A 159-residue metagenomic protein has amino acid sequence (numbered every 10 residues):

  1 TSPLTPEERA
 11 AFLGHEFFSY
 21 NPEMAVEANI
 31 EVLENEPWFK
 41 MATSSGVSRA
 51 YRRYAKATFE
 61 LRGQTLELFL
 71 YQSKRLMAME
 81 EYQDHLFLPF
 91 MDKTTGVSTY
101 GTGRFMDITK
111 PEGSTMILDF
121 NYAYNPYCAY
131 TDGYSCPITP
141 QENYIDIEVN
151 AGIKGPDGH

Functional and structural regions predicted by a protein language model:
T1-N35: N-terminal domain-onset segments
A10, P22-M24, P37-A42, P111 (+1 more regions): Terminal leader/tail segments of proteins
F12, N21, R52-Y54, G101-G103 (+1 more regions): Short beta-strand-initiation
P22, R62-L66, S114: Short acidic/polar mixed-charge low-complexity motifs
I30, L70-Q72, D92-T94, F120-Y124 (+1 more regions): A mature extracytoplasmic/lumenal domain signature
E34-G101: Mid-length scaffold segments of soluble, non-membrane domains
F87-Y124: Acidic, glycine-rich flexible loop segments
T95, T115, A123-H159: Extended, aromatic/histidine-rich regions of cofactor-dependent oxidoreductases associated with respiratory
